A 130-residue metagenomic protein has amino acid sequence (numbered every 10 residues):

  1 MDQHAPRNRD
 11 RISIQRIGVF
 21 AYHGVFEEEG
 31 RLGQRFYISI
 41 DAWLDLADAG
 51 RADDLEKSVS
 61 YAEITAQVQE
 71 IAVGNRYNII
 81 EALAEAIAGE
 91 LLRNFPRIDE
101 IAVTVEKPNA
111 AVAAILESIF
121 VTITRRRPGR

Functional and structural regions predicted by a protein language model:
M1-R130: N-terminal, polar/charged subdomain of small-to-medium soluble alpha/beta proteins
